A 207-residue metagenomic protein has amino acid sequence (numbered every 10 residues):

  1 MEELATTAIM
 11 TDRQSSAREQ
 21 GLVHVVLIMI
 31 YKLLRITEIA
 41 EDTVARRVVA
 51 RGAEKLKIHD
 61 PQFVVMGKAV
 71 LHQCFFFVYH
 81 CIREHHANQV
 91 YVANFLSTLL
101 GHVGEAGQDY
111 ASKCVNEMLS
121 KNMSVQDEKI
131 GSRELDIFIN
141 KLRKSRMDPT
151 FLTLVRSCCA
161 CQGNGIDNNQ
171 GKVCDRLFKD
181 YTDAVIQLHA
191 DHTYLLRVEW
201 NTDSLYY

Functional and structural regions predicted by a protein language model:
M1-Y207: Elongated alpha-helical scaffolds that mediate protein-protein interactions in large eukaryotic proteins, primarily
